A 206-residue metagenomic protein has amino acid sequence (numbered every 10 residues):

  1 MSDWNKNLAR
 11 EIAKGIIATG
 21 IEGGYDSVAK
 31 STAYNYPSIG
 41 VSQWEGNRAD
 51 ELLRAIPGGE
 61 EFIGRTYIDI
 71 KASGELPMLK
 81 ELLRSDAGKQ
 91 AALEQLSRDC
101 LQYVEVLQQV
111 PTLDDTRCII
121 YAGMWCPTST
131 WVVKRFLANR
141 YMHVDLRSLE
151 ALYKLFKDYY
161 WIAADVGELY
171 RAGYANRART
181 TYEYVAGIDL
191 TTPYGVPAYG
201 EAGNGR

Functional and structural regions predicted by a protein language model:
M1-T112, T116-I119, G123-R206: Cell-wall polysaccharide-cleaving catalytic domain and substrate-binding groove, primarily in peptidoglycan/chitin
